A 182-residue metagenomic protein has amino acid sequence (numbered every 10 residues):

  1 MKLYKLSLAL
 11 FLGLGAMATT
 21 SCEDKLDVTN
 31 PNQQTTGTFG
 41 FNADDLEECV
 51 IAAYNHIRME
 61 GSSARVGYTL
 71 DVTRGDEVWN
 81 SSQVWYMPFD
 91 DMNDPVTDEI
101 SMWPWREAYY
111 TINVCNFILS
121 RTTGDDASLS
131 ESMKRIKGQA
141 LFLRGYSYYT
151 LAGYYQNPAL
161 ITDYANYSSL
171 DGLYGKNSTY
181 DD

Functional and structural regions predicted by a protein language model:
M1-P31: Bacterial Sec-dependent N-terminal signal peptides
T19-N30, W85-P88, P158-T162: Short, compositionally biased low-complexity segments
S21-C22, V78, A108-Y109: Long, intrinsically disordered, low-complexity segments
C22-T73, F117: Acidic, glycine-rich segments characteristic of secretory precursors and extracytoplasmic regions
D24-K25, G61-S62, W79, L151-L160: Proline-centered turn/helix-capping motifs that create local helix->coil transitions or kinks
N32-T35, D163-D171: Short linear capping/connector segments at secondary-structure termini
E47, N55-R58, Q83-Y155, S169-D182: Conserved, well-structured interaction surfaces
Y68-R74, Q156-I161: Detector for C-terminal structural segments
